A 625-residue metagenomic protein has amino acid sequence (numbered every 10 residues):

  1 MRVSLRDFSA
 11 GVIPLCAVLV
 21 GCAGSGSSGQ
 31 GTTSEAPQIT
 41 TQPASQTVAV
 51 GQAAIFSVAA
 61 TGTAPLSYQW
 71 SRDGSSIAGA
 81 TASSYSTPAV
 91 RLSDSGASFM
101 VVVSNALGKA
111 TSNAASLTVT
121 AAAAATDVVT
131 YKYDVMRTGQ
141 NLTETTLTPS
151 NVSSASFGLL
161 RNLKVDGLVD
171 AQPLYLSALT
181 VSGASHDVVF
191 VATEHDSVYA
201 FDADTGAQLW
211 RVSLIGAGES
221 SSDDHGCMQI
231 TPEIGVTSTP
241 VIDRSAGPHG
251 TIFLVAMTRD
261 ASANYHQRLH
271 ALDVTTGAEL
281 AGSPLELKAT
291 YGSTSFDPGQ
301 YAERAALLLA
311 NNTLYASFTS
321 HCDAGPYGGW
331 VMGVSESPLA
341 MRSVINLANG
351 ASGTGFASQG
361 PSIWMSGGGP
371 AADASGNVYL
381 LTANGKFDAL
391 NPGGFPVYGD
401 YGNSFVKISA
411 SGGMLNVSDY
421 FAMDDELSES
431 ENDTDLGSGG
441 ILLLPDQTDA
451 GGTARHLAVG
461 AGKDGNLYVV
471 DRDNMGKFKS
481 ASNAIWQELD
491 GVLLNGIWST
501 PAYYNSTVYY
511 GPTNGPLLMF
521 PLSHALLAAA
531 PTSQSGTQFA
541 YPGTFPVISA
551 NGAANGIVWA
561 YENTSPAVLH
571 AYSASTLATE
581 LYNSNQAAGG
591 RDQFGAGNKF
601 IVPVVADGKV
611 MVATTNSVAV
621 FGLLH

Functional and structural regions predicted by a protein language model:
G11-I13, A17-Q38, T120-A124: Bacterial Sec-dependent N-terminal signal peptides
T41-S45: Surface-exposed, proline-enriched loop/turn segments that connect beta strands in immunoglobulin-like
Q52-A60: A short beta-strand segment in extracellular, disulfide-stabilized domains
G62-Q69: Solvent-exposed loop segments of extracellular immunoglobulin-like
S71-A89: Surface-exposed, flexible coil segments in extracellular/virion-facing regions
T111-V119: C-terminal edge beta-strand
A124-T448, A454-F478, W498-F520, G543-A550 (+2 more regions): Mobile, glycine-rich extracellular loop/lid and propeptide segments that shape or gate substrate/ligand access
